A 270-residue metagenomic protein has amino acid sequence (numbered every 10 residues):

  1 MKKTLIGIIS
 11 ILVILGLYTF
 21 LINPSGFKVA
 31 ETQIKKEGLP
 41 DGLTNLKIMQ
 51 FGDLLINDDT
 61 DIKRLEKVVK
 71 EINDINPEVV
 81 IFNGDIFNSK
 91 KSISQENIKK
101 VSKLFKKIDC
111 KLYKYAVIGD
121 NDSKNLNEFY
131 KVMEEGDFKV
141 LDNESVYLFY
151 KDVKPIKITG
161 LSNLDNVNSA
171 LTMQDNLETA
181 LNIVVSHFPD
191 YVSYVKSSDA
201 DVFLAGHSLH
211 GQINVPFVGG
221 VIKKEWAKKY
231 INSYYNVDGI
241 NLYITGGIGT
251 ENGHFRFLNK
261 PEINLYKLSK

Functional and structural regions predicted by a protein language model:
M1-G42: N-terminal membrane-anchoring alpha-helices
G16-T19, A30-K35, L177-V185, Y191 (+2 more regions): Extended recognition/assembly regions associated with phosphoester-bond processing machinery
K35-M49, F138, V146-T159, L177-A180 (+1 more regions): Beta-strand-turn-beta hairpins that frame and shape the catalytic cleft of phosphate-ester-processing enzymes
G42-L141: Membrane-embedded segments
L55, F87, N121-D122, S145-V146 (+4 more regions): Catalytic metal-binding/acid-base residues of hydrolase active sites
K131, E135-K139, E144-S145, K151-S186 (+3 more regions): Binuclear metal-dependent hydrolase catalytic cores centered on His/Asp/Glu-rich metal-binding motifs
Y150-D152, S169-A170, Q212-G219: Short, charged, surface-exposed secondary-structure boundary motifs
P189-L265: Conserved beta-sheet core of the metallophosphoesterase superfamily
